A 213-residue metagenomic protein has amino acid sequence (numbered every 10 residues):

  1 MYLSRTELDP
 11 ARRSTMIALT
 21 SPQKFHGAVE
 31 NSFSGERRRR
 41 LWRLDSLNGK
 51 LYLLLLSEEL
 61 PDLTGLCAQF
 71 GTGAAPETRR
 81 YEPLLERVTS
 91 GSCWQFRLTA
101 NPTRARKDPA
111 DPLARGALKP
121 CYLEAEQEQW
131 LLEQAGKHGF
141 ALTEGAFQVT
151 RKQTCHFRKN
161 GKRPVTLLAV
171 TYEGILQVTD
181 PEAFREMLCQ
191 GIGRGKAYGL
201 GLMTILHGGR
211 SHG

Functional and structural regions predicted by a protein language model:
M1-G213: RNA-interacting cores
